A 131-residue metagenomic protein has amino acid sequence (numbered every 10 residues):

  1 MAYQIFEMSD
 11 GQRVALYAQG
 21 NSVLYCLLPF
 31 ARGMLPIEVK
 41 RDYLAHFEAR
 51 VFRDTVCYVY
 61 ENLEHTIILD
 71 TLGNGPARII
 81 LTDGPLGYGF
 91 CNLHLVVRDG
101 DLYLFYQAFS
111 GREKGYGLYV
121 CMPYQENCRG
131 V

Functional and structural regions predicted by a protein language model:
M1-V131: Extracellular, repeat-based ectodomains that mediate carbohydrate processing or recognition
